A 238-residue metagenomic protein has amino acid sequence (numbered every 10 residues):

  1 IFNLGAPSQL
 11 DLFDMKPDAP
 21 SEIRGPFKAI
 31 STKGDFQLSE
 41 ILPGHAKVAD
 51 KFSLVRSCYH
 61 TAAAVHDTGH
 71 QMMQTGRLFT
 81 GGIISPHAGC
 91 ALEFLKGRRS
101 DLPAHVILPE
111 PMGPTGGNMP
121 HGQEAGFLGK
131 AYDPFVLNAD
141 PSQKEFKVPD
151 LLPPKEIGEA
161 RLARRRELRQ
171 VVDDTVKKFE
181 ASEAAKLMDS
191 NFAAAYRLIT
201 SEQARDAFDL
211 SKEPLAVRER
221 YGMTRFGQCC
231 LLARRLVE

Functional and structural regions predicted by a protein language model:
I1-E238: Ligand-binding pockets and gating/stacking loops
